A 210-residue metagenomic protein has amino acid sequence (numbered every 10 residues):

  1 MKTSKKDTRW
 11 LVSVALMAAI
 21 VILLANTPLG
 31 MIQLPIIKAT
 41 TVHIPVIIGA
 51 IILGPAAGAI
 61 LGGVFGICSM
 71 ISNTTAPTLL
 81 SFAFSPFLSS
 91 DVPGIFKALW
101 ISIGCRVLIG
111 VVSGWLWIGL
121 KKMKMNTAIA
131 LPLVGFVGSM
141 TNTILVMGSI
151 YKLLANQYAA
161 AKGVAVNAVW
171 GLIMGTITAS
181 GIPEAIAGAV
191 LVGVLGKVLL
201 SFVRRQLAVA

Functional and structural regions predicted by a protein language model:
M1-A210: Loop-helix junctions at membrane interfaces
